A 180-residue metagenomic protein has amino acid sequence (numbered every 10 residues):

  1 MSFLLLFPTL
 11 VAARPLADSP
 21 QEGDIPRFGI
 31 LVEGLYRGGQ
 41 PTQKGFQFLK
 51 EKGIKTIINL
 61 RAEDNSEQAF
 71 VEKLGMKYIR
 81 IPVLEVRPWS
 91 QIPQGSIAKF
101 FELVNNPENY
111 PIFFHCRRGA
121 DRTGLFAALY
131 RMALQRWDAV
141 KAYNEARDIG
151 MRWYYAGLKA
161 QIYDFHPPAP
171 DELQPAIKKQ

Functional and structural regions predicted by a protein language model:
M1-L4: Sec-dependent N-terminal signal peptides
L6-I112, L125-Q180: Cys-dependent protein tyrosine phosphatase-like superfamily
C116: Short cysteine clusters
G119: Substrate/cofactor-recognition hotspot
